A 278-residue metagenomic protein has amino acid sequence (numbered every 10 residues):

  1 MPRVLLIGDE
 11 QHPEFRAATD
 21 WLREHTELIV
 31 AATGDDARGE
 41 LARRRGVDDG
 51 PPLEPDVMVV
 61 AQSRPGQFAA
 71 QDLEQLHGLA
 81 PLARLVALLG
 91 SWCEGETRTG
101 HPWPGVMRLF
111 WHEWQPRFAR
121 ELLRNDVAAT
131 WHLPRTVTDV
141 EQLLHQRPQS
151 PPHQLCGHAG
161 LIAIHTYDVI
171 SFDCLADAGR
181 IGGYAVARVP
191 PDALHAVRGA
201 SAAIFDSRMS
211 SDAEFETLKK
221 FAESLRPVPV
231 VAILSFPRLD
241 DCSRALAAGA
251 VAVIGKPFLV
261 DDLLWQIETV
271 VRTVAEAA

Functional and structural regions predicted by a protein language model:
M1-H12, A18-T19, V30, M58 (+4 more regions): Conserved acidic segment of CheY-like receiver
D9, A87-S91, I233-P237, P257: Conserved active-site segment of CheY-like receiver
H25-D35, G183-P191: Short hydrophobic/Thr-rich beta-strand motif most characteristic of the beta2 strand and flanking loop of CheY-like
G34-R38, G46-L82, L89, C93-E96 (+3 more regions): Conserved phosphotransfer microenvironments
E113-L123, D139, F258-I267: C-terminal output helix
R124-Q142, E268-A278: The C-terminal output helix
